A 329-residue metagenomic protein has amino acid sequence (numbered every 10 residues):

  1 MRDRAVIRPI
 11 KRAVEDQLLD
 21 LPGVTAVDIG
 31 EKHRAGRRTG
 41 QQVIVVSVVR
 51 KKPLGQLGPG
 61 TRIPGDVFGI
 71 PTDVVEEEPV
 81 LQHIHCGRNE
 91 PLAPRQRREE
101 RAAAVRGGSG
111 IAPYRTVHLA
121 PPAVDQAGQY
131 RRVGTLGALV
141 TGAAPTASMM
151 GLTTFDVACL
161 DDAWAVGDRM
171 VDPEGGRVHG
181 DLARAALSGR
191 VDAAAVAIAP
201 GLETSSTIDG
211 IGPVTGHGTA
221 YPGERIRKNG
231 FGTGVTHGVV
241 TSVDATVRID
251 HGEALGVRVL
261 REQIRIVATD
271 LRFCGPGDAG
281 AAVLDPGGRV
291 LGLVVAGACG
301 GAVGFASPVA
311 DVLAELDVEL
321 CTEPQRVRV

Functional and structural regions predicted by a protein language model:
M1-L139: Noncatalytic regulatory segments and standalone regulatory/sensor domains
E90-L271, L284-G287, L291, V295 (+1 more regions): Serine endopeptidase catalytic core focused on the charge-relay Asp
G275-A279: Short, small/polar residue-rich loop motifs at catalytic or cofactor-binding pockets
A298-C299: A short acidic/small-residue loop/turn micro-motif
C321-V329: Cysteine/selenocysteine-centered motifs that mediate thiol-based redox chemistry or coordinate metal-sulfur cofactors
